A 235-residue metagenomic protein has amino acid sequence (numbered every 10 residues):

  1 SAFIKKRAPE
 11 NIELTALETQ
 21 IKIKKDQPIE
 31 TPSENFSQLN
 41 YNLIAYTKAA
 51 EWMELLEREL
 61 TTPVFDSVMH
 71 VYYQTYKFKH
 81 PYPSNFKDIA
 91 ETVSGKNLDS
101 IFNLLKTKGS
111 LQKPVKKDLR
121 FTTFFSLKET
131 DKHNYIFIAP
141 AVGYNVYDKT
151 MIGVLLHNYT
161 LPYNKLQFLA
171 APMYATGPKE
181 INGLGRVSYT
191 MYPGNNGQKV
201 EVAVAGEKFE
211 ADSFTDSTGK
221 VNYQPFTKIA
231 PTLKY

Functional and structural regions predicted by a protein language model:
S1, Y73-Q74, H80, S84 (+1 more regions): Short, charged N-terminal helix-start/capping segments
S1-R120: Hydrophobic alpha-helical and helix-loop surface patches within well-folded domains that function as non-catalytic
E30-N40, N134-P140, S213-T215: Short amphipathic alpha-helical segments and their helix-coil junctions
S100-G197, G219-Y223, K228-Y235: Outer-membrane beta-barrel initiation region
N196-K208: A glycine-rich helix N-cap at a beta->alpha junction
A205-E207, F214-T218: STAS-like cytosolic regulatory interaction modules
